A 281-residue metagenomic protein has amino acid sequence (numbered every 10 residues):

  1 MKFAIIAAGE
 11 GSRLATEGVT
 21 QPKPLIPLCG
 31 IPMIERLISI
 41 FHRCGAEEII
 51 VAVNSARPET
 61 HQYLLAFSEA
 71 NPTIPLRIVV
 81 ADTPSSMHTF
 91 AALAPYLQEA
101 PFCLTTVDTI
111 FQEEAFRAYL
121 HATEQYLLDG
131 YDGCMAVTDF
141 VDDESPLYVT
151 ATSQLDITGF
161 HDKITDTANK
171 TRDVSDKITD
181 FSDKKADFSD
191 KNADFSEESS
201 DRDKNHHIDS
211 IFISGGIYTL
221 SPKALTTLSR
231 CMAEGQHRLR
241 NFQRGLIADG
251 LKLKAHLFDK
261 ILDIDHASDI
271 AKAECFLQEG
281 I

Functional and structural regions predicted by a protein language model:
M1-F3, D209-I281: Conserved alpha/beta core of the MobA/IspD/sugar-nucleotide pyrophosphorylase nucleotidyltransferase superfamily
M1-V19, L251: N-terminal nucleotide-binding beta1-loop-alpha1 segment
K2, E47-I49, P75, P101 (+2 more regions): Residues at the starts of beta-strands that form the adenosine-phosphate
T20-E35: Short catalytic helix/loop segments, enriched in acidic residues and glycine and frequently bearing histidine
I31-E48: A short, N-terminal amphipathic alpha-helix
T60, L65, N71-Q154: Conserved beta-loop-beta/alpha segment of the NTase-like Rossmann-fold superfamily that binds/positions NTPs
Q112-K185, D190-E234: Conserved core of the sugar-phosphate nucleotidyltransferase
